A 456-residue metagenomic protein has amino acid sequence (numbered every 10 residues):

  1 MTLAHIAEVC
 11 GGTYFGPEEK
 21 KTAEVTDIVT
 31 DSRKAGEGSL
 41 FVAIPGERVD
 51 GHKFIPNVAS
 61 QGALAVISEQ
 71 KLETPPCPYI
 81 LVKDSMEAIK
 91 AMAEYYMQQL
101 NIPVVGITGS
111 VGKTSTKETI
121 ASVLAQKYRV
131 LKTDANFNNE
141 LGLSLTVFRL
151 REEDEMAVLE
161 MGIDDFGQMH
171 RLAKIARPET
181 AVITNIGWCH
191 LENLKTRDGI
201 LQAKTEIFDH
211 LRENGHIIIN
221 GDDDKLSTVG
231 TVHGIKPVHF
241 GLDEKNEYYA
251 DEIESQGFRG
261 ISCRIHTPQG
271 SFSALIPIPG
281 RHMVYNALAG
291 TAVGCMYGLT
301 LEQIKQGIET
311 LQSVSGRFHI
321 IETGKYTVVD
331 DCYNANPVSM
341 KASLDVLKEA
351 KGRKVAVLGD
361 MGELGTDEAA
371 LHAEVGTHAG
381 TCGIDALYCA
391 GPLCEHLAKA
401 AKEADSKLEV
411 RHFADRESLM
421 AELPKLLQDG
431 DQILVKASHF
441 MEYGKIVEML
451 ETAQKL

Functional and structural regions predicted by a protein language model:
M1-A91, T377-H378, C382-P392, K407: N-terminal leader/targeting and accessory segments in enzymes
I6, S39, V58, M92 (+14 more regions): Residue-level signal for inorganic ion chemistry
A7-E8, A88-H216, K225-H233, K425 (+1 more regions): Phosphate-binding loop of NTP-binding sites
V9-T13, S68, L72-P76, V182-V328 (+4 more regions): Acidic, Mg2+-coordinating active-site environments of NTP-dependent enzymes
K34-A43, V130, F148-M156, L344-G365: Mobile, glycine- and charge-enriched loop segments and immediately flanking short secondary-structure elements within
R48, V314, C332, N336-D405 (+1 more regions): Active-site beta-alpha connecting loops in nucleotide-dependent enzymes
I107, S315-R317, F440-I446: ATP-dependent carboxylate/acyl-activation modules
G430-E451: Peripheral docking tails and interdomain loops at the edges of cofactor- or intermediate-handling domains
